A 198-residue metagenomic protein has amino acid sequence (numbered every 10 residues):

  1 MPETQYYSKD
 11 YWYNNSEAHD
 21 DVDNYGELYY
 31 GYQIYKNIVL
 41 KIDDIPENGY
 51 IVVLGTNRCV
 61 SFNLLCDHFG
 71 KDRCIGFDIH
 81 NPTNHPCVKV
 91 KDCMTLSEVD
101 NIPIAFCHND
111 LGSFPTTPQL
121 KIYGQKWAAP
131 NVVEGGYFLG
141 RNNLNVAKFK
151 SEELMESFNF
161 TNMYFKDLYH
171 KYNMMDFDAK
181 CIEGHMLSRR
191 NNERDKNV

Functional and structural regions predicted by a protein language model:
P2-P46: Class I SAM-dependent methyltransferase Rossmann-like catalytic core, especially the SAM/SAH-binding loop
V53: Class I SAM-dependent methyltransferase core
N57-R58: Conserved glycine-rich SAM-binding loop
F62-N63: Conserved SAM-dependent methyltransferase scaffold
R73-D78: Conserved SAM-binding motif I beta-strand of class I
S97-H108: A short acidic, Gly/Pro-enriched loop at the edge of an enzyme's catalytic core that lines a small-molecule cofactor
L120-E134: A short glycine-rich, Lys/Arg-flanked "PGG" loop and its adjoining helix->strand segment in the class I
E134-N143: Conserved beta-strand signature within the Rossmann-like core of class I S-adenosyl-L-methionine
